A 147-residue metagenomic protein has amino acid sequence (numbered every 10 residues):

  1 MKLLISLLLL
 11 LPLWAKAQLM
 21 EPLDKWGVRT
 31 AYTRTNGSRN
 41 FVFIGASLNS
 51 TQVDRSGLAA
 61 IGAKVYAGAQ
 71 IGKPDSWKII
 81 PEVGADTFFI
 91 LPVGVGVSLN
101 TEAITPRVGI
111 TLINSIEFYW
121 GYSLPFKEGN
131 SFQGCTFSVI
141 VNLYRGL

Functional and structural regions predicted by a protein language model:
M1-L3, E128-F137: Short glycine/proline-enriched turn or capping motifs at secondary-structure junctions
M1-P22: Bacterial Sec-dependent N-terminal signal peptides
A17-S56, K64: Short glycine/proline- and aromatic-enriched beta-strand/turn motifs that initiate or cap beta-hairpins
D24-R34, G57-G72, P81-V108, E117-F126: Transmembrane beta-strand segments that form the barrel wall of outer-membrane beta-barrel proteins
R39-F41, K78, I90, T101-A103 (+1 more regions): Membrane-spanning beta-strands of outer-membrane beta-barrel proteins
V42, F132-L147: Outer-membrane beta-barrel "beta-signal"
F43-S47, E82, T105, T136-S138: Membrane-embedded beta-strand positions in outer-membrane beta-barrel channels/transporters
T51-V53, F88-P92, I113-E117, Y144-G146: Outer-membrane beta-barrel channels and translocator barrels
